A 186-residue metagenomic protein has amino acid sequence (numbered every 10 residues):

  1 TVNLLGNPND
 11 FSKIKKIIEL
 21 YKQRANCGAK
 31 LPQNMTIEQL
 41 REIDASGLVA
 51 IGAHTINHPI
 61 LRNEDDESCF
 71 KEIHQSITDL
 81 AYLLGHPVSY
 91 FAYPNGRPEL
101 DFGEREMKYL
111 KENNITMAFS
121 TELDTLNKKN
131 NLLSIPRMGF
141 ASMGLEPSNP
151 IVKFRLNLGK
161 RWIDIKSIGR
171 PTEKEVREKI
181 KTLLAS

Functional and structural regions predicted by a protein language model:
T1-L100, I135: Metal-dependent polysaccharide deacetylase catalytic core of the NodB/CE4 family, i.e., the active-site-bearing domain
N63-S186: C-terminal active-site subregion of NodB/CE4 polysaccharide deacetylases
